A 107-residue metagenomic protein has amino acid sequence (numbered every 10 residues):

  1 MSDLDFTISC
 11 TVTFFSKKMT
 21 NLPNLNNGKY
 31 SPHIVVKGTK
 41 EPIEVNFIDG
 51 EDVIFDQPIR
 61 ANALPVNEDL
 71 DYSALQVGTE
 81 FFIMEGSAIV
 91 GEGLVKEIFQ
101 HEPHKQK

Functional and structural regions predicted by a protein language model:
M1-K107: C-terminal effector/interaction modules appended to NTPase cores
